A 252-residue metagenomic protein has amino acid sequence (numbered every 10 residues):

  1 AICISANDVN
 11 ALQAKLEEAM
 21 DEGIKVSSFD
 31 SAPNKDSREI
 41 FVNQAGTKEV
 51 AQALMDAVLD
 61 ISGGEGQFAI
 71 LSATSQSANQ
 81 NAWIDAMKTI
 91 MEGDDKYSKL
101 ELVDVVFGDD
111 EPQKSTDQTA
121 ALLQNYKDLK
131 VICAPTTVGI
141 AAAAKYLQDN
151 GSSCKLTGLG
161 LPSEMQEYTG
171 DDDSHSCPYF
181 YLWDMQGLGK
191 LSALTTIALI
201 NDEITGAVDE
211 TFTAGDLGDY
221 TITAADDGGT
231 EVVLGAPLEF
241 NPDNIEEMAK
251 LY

Functional and structural regions predicted by a protein language model:
A1, A6, I40-F41, Q67-Q76: Short beta-strand segments enriched in small/hydrophobic residues
A1-D21, M87, G108-Y168: Hydrophobic alpha-helical
N10-E49, Q67, S163-C177: Flexible loop/hinge segments that line or gate small-molecule binding clefts
V42-F68, A82, K114-T116, L161-Q166 (+1 more regions): Hydrophobic alpha-helical segments within soluble ligand-binding/sensing domains
V50-L54, A78-S98, K114, Q118 (+1 more regions): Short, solvent-exposed amphipathic alpha-helices that sit in or adjacent to ligand/effector-binding or catalytic
Q67-I70, M91-D110: Short beta-strand elements in bilobed, periplasmic/extracellular small-molecule ligand-binding domains
S75-N79, I90-G93, V103, L191 (+1 more regions): Hinge/cleft segment of the Venus flytrap/periplasmic-binding protein
K130-A134, A144-T221: Exported/periplasmic ABC-transporter solute-binding proteins
